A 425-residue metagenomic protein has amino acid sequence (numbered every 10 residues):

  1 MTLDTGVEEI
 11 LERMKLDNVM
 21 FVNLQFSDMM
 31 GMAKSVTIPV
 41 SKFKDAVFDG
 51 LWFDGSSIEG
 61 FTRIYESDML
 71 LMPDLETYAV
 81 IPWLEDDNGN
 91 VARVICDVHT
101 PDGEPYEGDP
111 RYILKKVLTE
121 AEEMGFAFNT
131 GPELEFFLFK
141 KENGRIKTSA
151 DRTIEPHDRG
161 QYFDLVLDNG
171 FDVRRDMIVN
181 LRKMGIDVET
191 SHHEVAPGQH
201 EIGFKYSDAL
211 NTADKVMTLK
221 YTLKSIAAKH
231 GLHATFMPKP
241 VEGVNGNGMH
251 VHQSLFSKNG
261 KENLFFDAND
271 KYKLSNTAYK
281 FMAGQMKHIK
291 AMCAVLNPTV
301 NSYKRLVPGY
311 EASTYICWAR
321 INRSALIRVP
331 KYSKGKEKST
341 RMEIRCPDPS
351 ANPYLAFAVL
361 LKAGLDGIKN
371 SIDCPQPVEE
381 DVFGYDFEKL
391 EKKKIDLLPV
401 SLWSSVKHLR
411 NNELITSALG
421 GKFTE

Functional and structural regions predicted by a protein language model:
M1-E425: Glycine-rich, acidic/polar active-site loops that bind/position phosphate-bearing ligands
